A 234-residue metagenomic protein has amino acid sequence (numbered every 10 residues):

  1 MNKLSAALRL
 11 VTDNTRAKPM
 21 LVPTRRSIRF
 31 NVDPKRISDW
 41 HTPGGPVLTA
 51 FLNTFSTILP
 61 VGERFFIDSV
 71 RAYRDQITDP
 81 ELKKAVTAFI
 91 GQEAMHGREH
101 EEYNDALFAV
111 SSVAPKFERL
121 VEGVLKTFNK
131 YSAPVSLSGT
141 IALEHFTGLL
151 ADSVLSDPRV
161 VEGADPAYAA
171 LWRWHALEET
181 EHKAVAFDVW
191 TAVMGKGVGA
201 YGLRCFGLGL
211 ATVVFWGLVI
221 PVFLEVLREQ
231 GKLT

Functional and structural regions predicted by a protein language model:
N2-T234: Non-heme di-metal
